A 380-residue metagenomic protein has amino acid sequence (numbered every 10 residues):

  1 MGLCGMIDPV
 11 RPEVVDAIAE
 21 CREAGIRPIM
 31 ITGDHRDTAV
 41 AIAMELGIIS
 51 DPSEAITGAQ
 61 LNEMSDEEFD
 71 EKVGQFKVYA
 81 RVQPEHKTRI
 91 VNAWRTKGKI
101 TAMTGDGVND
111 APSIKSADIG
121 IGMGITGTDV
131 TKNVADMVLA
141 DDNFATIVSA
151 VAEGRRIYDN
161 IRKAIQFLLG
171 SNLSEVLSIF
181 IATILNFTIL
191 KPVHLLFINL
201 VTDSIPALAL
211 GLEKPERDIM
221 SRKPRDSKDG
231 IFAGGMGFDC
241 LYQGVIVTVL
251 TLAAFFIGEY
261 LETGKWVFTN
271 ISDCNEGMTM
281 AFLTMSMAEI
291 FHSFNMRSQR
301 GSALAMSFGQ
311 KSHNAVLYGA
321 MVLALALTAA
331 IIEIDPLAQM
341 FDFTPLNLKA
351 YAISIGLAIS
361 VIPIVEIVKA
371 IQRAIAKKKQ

Functional and structural regions predicted by a protein language model:
M1-N109, K115-I119, I161, A182-T183 (+3 more regions): Cytosolic catalytic headpiece
C4, D8, V151, F167 (+1 more regions): Charge-dense, low-complexity intrinsically disordered segments
C4, R11, G235, G277 (+1 more regions): Active-site oxyanion-binding pockets that recognize sulfate/phosphate
A39, S178, L327: Generic structural marker for isolated residues within well-ordered, non-membrane alpha-helices of soluble domains
S50-A102, A117, G122-A303: Membrane-embedded transport module
G211, T279, L283-Q380: C-terminal transmembrane module of polytopic membrane proteins
